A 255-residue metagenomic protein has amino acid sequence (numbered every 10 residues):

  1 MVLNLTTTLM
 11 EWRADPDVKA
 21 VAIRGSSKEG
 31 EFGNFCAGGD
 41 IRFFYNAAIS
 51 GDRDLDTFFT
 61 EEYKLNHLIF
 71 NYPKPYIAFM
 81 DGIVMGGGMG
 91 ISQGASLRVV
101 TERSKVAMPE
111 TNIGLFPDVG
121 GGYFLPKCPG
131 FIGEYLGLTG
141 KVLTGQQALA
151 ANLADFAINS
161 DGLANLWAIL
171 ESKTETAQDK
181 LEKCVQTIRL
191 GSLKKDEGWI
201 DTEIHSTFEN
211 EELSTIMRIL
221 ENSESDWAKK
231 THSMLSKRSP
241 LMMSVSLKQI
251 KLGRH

Functional and structural regions predicted by a protein language model:
M1-R24: Conserved CoA-thioester-binding segment of acyl-CoA-metabolizing enzymes
I23, D40, I91-S92, Q147-A148 (+1 more regions): Hydrophobic/aromatic residues within transmembrane alpha-helices of multi-pass small-molecule transporters
G25-K64, G114: Glycine- (often His-adjacent) and acidic-residue-rich active-site loop that binds/positions the CoA thioester
D54, V99-C128: Short, flexible helix-coil linker/hinge segments at the edges of structured domains or between repeats
I69-I113, Y135-K141, G145, F156: Glycine-rich beta-to-alpha active-site loop
G120-A177: Contiguous mid-protein beta-loop-alpha structural module that forms a pocket-lining wall or clamp of enzyme active
L153, I158-R238, M242: Amphipathic alpha-helical blocks and their helix-capping loop/short-beta junctions
K229-H232, M243-H255: Charged, low-complexity intrinsically disordered regulatory/assembly segments
